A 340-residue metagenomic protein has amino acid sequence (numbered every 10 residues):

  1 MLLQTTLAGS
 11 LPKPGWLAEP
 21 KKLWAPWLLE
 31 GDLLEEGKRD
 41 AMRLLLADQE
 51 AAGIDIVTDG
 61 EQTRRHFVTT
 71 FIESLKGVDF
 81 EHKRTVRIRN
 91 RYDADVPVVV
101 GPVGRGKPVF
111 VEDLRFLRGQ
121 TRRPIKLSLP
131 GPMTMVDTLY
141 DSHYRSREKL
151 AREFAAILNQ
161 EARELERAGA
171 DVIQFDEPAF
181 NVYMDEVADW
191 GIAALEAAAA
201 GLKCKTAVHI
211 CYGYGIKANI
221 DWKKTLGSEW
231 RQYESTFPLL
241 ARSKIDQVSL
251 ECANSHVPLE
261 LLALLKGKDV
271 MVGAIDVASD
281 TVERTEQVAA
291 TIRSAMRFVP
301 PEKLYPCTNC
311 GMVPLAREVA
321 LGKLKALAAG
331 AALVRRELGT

Functional and structural regions predicted by a protein language model:
M1-T340: Domain-level signal for soluble alpha/beta catalytic cores
